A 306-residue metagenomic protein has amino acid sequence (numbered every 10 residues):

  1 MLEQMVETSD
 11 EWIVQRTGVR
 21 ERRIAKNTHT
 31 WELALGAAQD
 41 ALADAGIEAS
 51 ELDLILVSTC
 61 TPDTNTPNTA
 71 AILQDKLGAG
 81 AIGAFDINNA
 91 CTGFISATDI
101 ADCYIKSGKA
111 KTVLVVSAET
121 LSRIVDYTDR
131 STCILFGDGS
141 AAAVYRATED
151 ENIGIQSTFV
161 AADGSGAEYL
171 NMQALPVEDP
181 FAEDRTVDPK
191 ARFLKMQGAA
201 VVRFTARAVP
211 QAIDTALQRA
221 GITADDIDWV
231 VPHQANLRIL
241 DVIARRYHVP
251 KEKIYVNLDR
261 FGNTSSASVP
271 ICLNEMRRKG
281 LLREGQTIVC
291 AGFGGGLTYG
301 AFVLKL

Functional and structural regions predicted by a protein language model:
M1, T98-G166, L273-L306: Conserved beta-strand-centric core segments of catalytic alpha/beta enzyme folds
M1-N27, D129-R203, R207, Q211 (+2 more regions): Condensing-enzyme catalytic core mediating Claisen C-C bond formation in acyl metabolism
Q4-W12, T64-G78, V115-L121, V177-V187 (+1 more regions): Acidic-glycine-rich active-site phosphate/pyrophosphate-binding loop
W31, L35-A38, L42, T61-P62 (+6 more regions): Claisen-condensing/thiolase-fold acyl-transfer catalytic domains that form or cleave C-C bonds in fatty acid
D44, E48-G80: Anion-binding (especially nucleotide phosphate/pyrophosphate-binding) glycine-rich loop and adjoining beta-alpha core
S50-S58, A224-H233: Short glycine-rich phosphate-binding loop at a beta-alpha junction
